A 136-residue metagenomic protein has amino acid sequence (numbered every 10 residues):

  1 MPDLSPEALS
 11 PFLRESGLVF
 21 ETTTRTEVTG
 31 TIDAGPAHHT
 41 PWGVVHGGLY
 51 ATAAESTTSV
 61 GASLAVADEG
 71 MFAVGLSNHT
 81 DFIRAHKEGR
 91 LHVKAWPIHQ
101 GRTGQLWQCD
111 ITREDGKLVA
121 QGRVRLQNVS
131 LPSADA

Functional and structural regions predicted by a protein language model:
M1-A136: Terminal targeting signals and extreme-terminal segments of soluble enzymes
